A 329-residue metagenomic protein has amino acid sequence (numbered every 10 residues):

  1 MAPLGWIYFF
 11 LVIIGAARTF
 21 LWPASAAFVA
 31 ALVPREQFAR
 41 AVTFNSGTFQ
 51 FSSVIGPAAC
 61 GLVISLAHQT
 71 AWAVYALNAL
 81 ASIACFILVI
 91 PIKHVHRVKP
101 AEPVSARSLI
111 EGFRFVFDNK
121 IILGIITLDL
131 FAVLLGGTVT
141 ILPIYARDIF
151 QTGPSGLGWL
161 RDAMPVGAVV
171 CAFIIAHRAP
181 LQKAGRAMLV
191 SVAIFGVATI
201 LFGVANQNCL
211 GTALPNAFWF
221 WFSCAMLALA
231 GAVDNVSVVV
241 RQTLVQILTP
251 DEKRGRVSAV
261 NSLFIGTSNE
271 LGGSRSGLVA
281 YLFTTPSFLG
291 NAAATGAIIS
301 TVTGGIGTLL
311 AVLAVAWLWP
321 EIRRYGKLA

Functional and structural regions predicted by a protein language model:
A2-W6, F51-L88: Helix-loop-helix hairpin linking two adjacent transmembrane segments in secondary transporters
L4-W6, Y75, A79, I110 (+3 more regions): C-terminal transmembrane bundle of multi-pass solute transporters/carriers
F10-F51: Cytoplasmic helix-loop-helix junction between adjacent transmembrane helices in 12-TM secondary transporters
V12, R114-G137, A228-A232: Pair of pore-lining "gating" transmembrane helices in MFS-fold secondary transporters
I14-G15, N45-S52, A132, M164 (+1 more regions): Structural signature of transmembrane alpha-helices in multi-pass secondary transporters
G15-P23, V133, G231-V239: Small-residue-rich segments within alpha-helical transmembrane domains of MFS-like 12-TM solute carriers
S25-A27, A31, E36, Y75-V104 (+3 more regions): Helix-loop junctions on the cytosolic side of multi-pass membrane transporters, especially the intracellular loop
H94-T127: Juxtamembrane intracellular "pre-TM" segments in multi-pass secondary transporters
